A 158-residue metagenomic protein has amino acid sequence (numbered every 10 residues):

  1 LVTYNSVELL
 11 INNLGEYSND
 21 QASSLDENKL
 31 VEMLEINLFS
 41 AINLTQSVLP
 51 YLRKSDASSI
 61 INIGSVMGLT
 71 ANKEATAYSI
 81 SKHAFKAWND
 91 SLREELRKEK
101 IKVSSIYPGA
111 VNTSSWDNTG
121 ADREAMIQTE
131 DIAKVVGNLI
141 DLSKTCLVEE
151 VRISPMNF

Functional and structural regions predicted by a protein language model:
N13-S18: Conserved NAD(P)H cofactor-binding loop of Rossmann-fold oxidoreductase domains
Q21-A22, D26-V31: Substrate-binding pocket helix/loop in short-chain dehydrogenase/reductase
S23, N72-T76: Active-site loop immediately N-terminal to the catalytic Tyr-X3-Lys motif of short-chain dehydrogenase/reductase
T45, S81: Active-site helix of classical SDR
S65: Residue(s) in the substrate-gating loop at a strand-loop-helix junction that position the organic substrate next
T70, S91-I101: Active-site-adjacent segment of SDR/Rossmann-fold oxidoreductases
S105-I106, A121-F158: C-terminal helical subdomain
